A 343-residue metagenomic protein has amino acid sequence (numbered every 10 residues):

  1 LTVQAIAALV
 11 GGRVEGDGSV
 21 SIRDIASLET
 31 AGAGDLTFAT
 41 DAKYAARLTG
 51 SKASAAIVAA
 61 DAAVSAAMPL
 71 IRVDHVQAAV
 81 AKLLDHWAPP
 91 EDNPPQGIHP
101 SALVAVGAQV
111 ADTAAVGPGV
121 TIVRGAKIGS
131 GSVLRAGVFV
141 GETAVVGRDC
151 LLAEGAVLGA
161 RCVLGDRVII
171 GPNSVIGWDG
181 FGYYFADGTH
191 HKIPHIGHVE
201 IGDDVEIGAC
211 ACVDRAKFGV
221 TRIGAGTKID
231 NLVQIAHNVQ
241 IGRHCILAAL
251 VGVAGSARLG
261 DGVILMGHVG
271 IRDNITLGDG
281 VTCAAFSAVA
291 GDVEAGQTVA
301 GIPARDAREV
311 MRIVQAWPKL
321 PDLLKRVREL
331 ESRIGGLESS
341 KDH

Functional and structural regions predicted by a protein language model:
L1-S101, R167, N173-S174, W178-K192 (+2 more regions): Terminal amphipathic alpha-helical/low-complexity segments used for targeting or macromolecular assembly
F38, G97-D306: Structural signal for interior beta-strand "rungs" in well-ordered beta-sheet cores of soluble enzyme domains
